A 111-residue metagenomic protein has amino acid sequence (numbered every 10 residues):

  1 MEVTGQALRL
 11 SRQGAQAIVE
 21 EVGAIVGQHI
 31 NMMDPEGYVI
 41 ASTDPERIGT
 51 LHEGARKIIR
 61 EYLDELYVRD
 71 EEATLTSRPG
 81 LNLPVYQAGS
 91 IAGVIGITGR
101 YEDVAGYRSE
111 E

Functional and structural regions predicted by a protein language model:
M1-E111: Alpha-helical/coil-rich non-catalytic "connector" segments in signaling and regulatory proteins
